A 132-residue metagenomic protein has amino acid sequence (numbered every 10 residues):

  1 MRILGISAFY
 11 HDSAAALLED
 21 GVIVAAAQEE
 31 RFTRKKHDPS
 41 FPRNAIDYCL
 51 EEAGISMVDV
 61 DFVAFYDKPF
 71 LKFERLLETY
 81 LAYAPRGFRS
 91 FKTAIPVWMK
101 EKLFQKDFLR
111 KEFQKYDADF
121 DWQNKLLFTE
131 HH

Functional and structural regions predicted by a protein language model:
M1-H132: Short acidic/glycine-rich loops and adjacent helix/strand connectors that line catalytic pockets where negatively
